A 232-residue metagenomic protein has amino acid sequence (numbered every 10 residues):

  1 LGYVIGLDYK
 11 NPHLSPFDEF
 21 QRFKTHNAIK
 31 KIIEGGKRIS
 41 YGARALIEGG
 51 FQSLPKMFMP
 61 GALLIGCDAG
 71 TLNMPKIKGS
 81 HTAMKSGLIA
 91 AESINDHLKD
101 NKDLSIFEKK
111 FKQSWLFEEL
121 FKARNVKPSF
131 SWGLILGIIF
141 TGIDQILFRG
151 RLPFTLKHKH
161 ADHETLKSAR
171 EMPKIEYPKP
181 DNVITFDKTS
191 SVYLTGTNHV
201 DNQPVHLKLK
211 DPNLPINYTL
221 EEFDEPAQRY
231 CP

Functional and structural regions predicted by a protein language model:
L1, N11-H13, L72-M74, E92 (+1 more regions): Short helix/loop capping segments that flank catalytic or ligand/cofactor-binding pockets
L1-G42, D100, E108: Conserved FAD/dinucleotide-binding core of flavoprotein oxidoreductases
L7-D8, A69-L72, L214: A short, flexible beta-alpha/helix-coil linker loop
N11-L14, G49, S53-K56, M74-T82 (+2 more regions): Alpha-helix capping and helix-loop boundary segments enriched in small/acidic/polar residues
G36-K56, H206: FAD-site-proximal beta/loop scaffold in flavoenzymes
K56-P75, R229-P232: Short FAD-binding loop at a beta-strand-to-alpha-helix junction that anchors the flavin cofactor in diverse
G70-K76, L88, E92-I135: Active-site-proximal substrate-binding core of FAD-dependent oxidoreductases
S114-P232: Ferredoxin-type iron-sulfur electron-transfer modules and their immediate structural context
